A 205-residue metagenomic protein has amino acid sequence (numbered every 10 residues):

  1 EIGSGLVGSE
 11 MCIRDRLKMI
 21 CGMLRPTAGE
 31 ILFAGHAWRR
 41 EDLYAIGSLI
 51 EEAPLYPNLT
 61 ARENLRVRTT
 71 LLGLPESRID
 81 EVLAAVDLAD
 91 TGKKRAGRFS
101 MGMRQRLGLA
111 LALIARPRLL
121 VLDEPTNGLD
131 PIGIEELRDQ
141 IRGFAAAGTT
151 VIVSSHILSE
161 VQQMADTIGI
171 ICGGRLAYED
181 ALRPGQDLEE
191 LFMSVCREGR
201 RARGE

Functional and structural regions predicted by a protein language model:
E1-G8, I13: Single conserved hydrophobic/aromatic residue that forms the stacking wall/gate of nucleotide- or nucleobase-binding
C21: Helix-to-loop junction immediately C-terminal to a conserved catalytic motif
G29-Y44, Y178-D180: Conserved ABC transporter NBD signature motif
R66, T70, E76-T91: Conserved ABC ATPase "signature" region
L109: Hydrophobic anchor residue at the start of the ABC signature
L120-E124: Catalytic Walker B motif of ABC-type/P-loop ATPase nucleotide-binding domains
